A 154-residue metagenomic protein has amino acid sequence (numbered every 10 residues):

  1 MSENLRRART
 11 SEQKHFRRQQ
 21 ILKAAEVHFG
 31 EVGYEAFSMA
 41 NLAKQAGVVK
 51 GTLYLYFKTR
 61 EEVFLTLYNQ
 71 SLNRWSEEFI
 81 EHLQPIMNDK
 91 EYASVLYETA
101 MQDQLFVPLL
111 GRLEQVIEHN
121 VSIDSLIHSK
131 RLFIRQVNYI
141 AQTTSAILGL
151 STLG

Functional and structural regions predicted by a protein language model:
M1-V32, M39-N41, Q45: Basic, helix-initiating cap at the start of DNA-binding domains
K14, F64, Y68, L72 (+1 more regions): Amphipathic, non-transmembrane alpha-helical scaffold segments
F16, Q20-V27, Q45, E62-H82: Alpha-helical structural segments
H28, V32-E62, T66: Helix-turn-helix
T66, R74, I80-F106, L132-R135: Hydrophobic alpha-helical connector segments
D103-D124: Amphipathic alpha-helical segments used for helix-helix packing
N120-L148: Amphipathic alpha-helical packing segments from all-alpha helical-bundle domains
G149-G154: Hydrophobic/aromatic-rich alpha-helical bundle segments in the mid-to-C-terminal region
